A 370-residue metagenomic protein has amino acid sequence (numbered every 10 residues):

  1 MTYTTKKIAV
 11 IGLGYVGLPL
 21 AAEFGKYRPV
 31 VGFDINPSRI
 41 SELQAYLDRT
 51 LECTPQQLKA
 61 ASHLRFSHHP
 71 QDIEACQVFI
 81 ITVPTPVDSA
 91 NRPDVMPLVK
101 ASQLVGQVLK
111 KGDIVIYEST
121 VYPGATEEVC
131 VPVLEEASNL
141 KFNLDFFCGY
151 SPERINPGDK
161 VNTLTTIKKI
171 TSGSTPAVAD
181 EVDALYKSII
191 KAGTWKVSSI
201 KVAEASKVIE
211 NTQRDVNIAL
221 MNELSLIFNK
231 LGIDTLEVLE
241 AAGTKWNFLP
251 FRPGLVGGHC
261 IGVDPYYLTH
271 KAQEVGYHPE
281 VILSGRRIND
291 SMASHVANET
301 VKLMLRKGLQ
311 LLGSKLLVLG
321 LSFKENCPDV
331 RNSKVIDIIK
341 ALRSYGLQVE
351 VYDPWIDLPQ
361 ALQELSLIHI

Functional and structural regions predicted by a protein language model:
M1-I368: Structural/interface elements that position substrates and couple domains in central-metabolism enzymes
